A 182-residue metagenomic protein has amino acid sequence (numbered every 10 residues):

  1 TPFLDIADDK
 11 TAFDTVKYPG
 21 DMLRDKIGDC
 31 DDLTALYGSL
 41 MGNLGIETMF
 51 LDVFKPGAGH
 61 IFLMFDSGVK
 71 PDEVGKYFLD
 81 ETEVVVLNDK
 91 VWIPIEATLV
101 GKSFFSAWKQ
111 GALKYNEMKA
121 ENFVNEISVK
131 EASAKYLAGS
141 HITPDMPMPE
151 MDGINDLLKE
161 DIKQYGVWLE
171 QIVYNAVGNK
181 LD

Functional and structural regions predicted by a protein language model:
T1-D182: A structural boundary/capping signal
